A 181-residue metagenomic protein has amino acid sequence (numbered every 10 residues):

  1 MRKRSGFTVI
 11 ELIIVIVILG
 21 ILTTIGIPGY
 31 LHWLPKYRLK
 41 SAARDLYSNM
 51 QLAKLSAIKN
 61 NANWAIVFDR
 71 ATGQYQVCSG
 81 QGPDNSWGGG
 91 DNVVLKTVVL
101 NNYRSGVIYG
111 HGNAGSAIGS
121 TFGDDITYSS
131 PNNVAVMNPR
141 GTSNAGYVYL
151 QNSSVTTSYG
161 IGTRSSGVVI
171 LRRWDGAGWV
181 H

Functional and structural regions predicted by a protein language model:
M1-L31, N49: N-terminal single-pass transmembrane signal-anchor helix
I13, I25-R44, L55, K59 (+2 more regions): N-terminal helix-rich module
